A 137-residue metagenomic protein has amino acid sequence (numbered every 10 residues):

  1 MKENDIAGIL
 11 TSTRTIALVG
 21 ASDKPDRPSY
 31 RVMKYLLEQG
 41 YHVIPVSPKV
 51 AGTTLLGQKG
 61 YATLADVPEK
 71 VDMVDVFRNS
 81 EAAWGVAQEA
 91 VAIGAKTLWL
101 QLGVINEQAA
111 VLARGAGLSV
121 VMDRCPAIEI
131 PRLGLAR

Functional and structural regions predicted by a protein language model:
M1-T13: Short N-terminal or domain-adjacent regulatory/targeting segments
K24-R27, K34-T54: NAD(P)-binding Rossmann-fold cofactor-contacting core
Q39-Y41, I93-L98, A116-L118: A short helix->loop->beta-strand "cap" motif at the edges of active sites that frequently abuts
V50-G57, E69, A110-L112: Short loop/helix-cap segments at secondary-structure boundaries that form the rim of catalytic
Q58-T63: Conserved SAM-binding strand-loop segment of SAM-dependent methyltransferases
L64-V104: Mid-chain, well-packed structural core segment of small domains
L102-E129, L135: Rossmann-fold NAD(P)-binding glycine/threonine-rich loop
